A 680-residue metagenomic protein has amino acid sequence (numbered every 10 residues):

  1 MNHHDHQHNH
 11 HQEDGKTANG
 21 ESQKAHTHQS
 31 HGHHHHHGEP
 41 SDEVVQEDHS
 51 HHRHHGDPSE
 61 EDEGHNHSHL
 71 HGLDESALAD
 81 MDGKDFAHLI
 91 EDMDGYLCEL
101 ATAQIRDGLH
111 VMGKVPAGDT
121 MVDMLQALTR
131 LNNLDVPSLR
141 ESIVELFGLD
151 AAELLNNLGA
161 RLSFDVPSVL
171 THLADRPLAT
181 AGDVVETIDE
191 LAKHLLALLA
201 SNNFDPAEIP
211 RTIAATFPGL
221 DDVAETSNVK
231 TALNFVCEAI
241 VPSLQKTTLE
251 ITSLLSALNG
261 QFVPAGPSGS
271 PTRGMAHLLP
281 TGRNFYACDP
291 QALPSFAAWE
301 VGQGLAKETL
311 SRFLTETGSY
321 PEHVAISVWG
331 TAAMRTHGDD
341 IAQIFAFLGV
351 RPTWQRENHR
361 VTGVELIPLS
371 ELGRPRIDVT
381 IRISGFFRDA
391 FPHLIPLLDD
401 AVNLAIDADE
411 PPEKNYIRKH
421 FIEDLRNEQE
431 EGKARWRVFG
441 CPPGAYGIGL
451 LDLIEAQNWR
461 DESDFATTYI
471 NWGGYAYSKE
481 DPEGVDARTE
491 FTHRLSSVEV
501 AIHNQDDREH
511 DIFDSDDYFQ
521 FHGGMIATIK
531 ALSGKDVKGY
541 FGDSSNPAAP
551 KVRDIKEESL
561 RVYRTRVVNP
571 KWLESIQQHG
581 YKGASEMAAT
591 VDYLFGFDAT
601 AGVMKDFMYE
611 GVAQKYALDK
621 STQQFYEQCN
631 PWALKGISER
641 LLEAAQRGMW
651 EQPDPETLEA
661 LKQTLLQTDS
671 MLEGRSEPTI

Functional and structural regions predicted by a protein language model:
M1, A18, Q46, E63 (+2 more regions): Ligand/cofactor-recognition surfaces for anionic moieties
N2-L73: Histidine-centered metal-binding segments
